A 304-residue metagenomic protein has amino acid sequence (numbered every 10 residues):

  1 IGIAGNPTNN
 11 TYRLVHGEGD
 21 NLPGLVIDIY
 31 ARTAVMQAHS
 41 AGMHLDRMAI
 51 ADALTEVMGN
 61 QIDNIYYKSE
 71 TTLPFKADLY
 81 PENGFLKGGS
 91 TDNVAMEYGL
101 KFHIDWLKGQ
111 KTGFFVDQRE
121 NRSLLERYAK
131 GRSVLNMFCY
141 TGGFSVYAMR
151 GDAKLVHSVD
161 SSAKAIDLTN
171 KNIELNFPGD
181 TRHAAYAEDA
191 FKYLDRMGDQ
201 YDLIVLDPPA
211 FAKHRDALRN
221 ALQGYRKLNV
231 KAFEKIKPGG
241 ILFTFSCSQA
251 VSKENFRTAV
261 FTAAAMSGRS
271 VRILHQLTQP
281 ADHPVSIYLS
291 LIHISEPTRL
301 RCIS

Functional and structural regions predicted by a protein language model:
I1-A31: Non-catalytic accessory regions of SAM-dependent methyltransferases
E18-D28, H44-F115, S123: Non-catalytic substrate-recognition/targeting regions of SAM-dependent transferases
G131-F138: Conserved class I S-adenosyl-L-methionine
T141-A153: Conserved SAM-binding loop of SAM-dependent methyltransferases across substrates and taxa, primarily the Class I
L155-D160: Conserved SAM-binding motif I beta-strand of class I
D167-D199: S-adenosyl-L-methionine
D189-A265, L277: S-adenosylmethionine
I292-S304: Single conserved hydrophobic/aromatic residue that forms the stacking wall/gate of nucleotide- or nucleobase-binding
